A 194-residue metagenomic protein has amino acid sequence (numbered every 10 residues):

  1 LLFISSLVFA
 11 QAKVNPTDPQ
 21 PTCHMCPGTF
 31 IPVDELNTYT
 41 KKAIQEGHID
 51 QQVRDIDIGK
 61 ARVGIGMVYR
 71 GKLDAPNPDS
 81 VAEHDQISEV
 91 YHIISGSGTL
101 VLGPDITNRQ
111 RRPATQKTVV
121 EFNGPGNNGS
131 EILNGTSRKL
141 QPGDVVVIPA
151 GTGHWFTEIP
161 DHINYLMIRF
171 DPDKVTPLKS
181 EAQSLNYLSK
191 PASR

Functional and structural regions predicted by a protein language model:
A10-H84, L178-N186, K190-R194: A short, N-terminal "cap"/entry segment at the start of jelly-roll beta-barrel domains of the cupin/DSBH fold
A82, S88-H92, S137-R138, V145-V146: His/acidic/aromatic-lined binding-pocket segments of jelly-roll/cupin-type domains and related regulatory beta-sandwich
D85-P104, T115-N128: Short, conserved beta-strand element in jelly-roll/cupin
I106-N108, H162-I163: Short, surface-exposed beta-strand-loop junctions and turns on beta-sheet-rich folds
S130-G135: Short alpha-helix capping/helix-loop boundary micro-motifs
R138-P160: Conserved metal-binding segment of the jelly-roll/cupin
D161-P177: A short hydrophobic beta-strand segment most commonly corresponding to one strand of the jelly-roll/cupin
